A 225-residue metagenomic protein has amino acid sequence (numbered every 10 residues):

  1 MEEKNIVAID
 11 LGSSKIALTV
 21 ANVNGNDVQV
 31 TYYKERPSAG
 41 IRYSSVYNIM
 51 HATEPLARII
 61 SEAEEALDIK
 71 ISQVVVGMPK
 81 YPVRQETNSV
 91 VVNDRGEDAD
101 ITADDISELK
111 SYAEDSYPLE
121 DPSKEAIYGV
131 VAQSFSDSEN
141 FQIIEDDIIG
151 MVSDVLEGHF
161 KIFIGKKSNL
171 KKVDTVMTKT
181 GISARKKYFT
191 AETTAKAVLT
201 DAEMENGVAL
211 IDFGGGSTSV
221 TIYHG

Functional and structural regions predicted by a protein language model:
M1-K15, T19-V74, M78-L210: Nucleotide/phosphate-binding catalytic cleft detector across ATP-hydrolyzing and phosphate-transferring enzymes
N206-G225: Glycine-rich phosphate-binding loop of actin/hexokinase-like ATP-binding domains
